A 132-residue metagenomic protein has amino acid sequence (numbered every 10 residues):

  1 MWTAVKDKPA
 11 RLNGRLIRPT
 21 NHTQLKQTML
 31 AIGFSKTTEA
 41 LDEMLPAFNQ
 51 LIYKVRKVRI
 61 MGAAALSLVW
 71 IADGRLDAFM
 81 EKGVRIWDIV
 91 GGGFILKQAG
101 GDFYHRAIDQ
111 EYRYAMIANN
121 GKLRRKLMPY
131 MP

Functional and structural regions predicted by a protein language model:
M1-S67, Y112-P132: Acidic beta-strand-loop-alpha-helix segment within the catalytic core of divalent metal-dependent phosphate-processing
F34, K82-V84, R106-I108: Short secondary-structure boundary segments
K57-R59, D102-R106: A short linear hydrophobic-aromatic micro-motif
G62, R75-I86: Active-site neighborhoods of divalent-metal-dependent phosphate/nucleic-acid chemistry enzymes
V69-A72, G93-Q98: Hydrophobic residues within well-ordered alpha-helices
D73-A78, G100-D102: Alpha-to-beta junction loops
A78, K97, G121-L123: Short, hinge-like loop/turn segments at secondary-structure boundaries
